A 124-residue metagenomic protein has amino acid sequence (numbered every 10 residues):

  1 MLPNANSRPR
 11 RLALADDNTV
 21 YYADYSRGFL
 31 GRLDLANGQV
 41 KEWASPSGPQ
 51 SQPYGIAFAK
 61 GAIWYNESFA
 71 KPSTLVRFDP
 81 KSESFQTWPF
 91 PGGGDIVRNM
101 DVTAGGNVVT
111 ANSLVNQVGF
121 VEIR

Functional and structural regions predicted by a protein language model:
M1-L2, Q39-S45, S84-F90: A short beta-strand motif characteristic of beta-propeller blades
P3-N18, G48-N66, G93-G105: Beta-rich, blade/repeat-based domains predominating in secreted/periplasmic proteins but also intracellular
A5, S26, A36, P49 (+4 more regions): A generic "binding-loop/recognition-motif" signal
L14, D24, D34, A57-F58 (+4 more regions): Residue-level signal for WD-repeat beta-propeller blades
V20-S26, I63-A70, T110-L114: Conserved beta-strand positions in repeat-built beta-propeller and related beta-rich domains
F29-R32, S73-V76, Q117-F120: A short loop-to-beta-strand structural motif that recurs across blades of beta-propeller domains
D34-G38, D79-E83, E122-R124: Short loop/turn segments that connect beta-strands within beta-propeller blades
P91-R124: Blade-level signature of beta-propeller repeat domains, shared across WD40, Kelch, NHL, RCC1 and BNR/Asp-box propellers
